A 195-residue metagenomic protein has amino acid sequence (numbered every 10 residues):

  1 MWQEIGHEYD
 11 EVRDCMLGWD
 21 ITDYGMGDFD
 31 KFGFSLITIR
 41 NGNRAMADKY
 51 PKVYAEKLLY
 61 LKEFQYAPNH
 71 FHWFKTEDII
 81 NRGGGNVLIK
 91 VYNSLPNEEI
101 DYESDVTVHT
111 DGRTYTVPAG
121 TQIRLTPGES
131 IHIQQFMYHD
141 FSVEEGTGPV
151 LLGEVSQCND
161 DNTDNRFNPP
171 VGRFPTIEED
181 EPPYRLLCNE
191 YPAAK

Functional and structural regions predicted by a protein language model:
M1-Y54, P183-E190: A short, N-terminal "cap"/entry segment at the start of jelly-roll beta-barrel domains of the cupin/DSBH fold
I39-G42, K57-E77, Y92-P96, Q135: Conserved short histidine dyad/triad with adjacent acidic residue
K49-P51, H70-F71, T114: Short loop/turn motifs at secondary-structure junctions and domain boundaries
Y54, F74-K75, R82-G84, T126 (+2 more regions): Short gly/pro-enriched beta-turn/loop segments at secondary-structure junctions
K57-L59, E77-N81, Q122-I123, I131: His/acidic/aromatic-lined binding-pocket segments of jelly-roll/cupin-type domains and related regulatory beta-sandwich
K62, A119-G146, L152-Q157: Conserved metal-binding segment of the jelly-roll/cupin
K62-E63, K75-E77, N81-N97, D101-Y102 (+1 more regions): Glycine- and acidic-residue-biased ligand/ion/polar-headgroup-sensing regions
P96-Y115, S142-K195: Double-stranded beta-helix
